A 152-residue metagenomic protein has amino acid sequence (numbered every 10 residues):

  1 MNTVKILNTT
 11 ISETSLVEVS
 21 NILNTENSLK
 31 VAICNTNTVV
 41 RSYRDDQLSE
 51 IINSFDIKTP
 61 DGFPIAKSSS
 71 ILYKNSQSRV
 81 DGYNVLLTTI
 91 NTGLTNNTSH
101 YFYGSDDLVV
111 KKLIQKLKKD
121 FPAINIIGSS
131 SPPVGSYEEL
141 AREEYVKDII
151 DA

Functional and structural regions predicted by a protein language model:
M1-L86: N-terminal nucleotide/polyanion-binding subdomain common to many enzyme families
S54, D151-A152: Alpha-helix C-terminal capping/helix-to-coil transition sites in glycosyltransferase folds
A66, I71-D151: Conserved beta-alpha
